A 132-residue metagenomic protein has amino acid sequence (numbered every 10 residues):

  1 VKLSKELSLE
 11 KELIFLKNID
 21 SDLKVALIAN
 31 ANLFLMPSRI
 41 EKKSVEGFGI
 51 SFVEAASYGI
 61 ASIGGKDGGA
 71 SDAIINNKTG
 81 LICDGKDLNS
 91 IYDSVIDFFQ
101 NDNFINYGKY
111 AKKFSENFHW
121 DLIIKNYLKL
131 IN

Functional and structural regions predicted by a protein language model:
V1, W120-N132: C-terminal alpha-helical cap of glycosyltransferases
V1-L23: Nucleotide-activated donor-binding/catalytic signature segment of Leloir-type glycosyltransferases, i.e., the conserved
N18-I19, A26-A31, Y127: Short alpha-helical donor nucleotide-sugar binding micro-motif in glycosyltransferases
A29-S44, I60: Acidic donor-binding loop of glycosyltransferase active sites
R39-G49, V53, S71-D72: Nucleotide-sugar-dependent
F52, S57, A61-G64, I74: Short hydrophobic beta-strand element within catalytic cores of glycosyltransferases and related nucleotide-activated
N76-N77, L81-L88, I96-D102: Conserved acidic donor-binding segment of nucleotide-sugar-dependent glycosyltransferases
S90, D97, N103-N117, N126-K129: A short, well-ordered alpha-helix in the C-terminal region of glycosyltransferases
